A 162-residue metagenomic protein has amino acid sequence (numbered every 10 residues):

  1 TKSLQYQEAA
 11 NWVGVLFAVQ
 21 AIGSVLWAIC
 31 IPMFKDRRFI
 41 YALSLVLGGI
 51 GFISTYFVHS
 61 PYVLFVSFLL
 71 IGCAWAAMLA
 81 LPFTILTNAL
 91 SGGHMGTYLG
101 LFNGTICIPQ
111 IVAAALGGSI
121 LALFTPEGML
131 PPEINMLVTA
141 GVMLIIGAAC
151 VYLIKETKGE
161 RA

Functional and structural regions predicted by a protein language model:
T1-A21: Loop-to-transmembrane helix entry
Y6-Q7, S119-M143: A membrane-interface helix-boundary motif in multi-pass transporters
A10, L90-F102: Loop-to-transmembrane helix entry/capping segments in MFS-fold secondary transporters and related SLC/MFSD carriers
V25-R38, L121: Helix-to-loop junctions at the C-terminal end of transmembrane segments in multipass secondary transporters
L47-H59: C-terminal ends and interior cores of transmembrane alpha-helices in multi-pass membrane transporters/permeases
V63-M78: Hydrophobic core of transmembrane alpha-helices in multi-pass small-molecule transporters, especially MFS/SLC-type
A77-S91: Intracellular juxtamembrane helix-capping segments at the cytosolic ends of symmetry-related transmembrane helices
M136-A162: Multi-pass alpha-helical transporter architecture, strongest for 12-TM Major Facilitator/SLC carriers used
